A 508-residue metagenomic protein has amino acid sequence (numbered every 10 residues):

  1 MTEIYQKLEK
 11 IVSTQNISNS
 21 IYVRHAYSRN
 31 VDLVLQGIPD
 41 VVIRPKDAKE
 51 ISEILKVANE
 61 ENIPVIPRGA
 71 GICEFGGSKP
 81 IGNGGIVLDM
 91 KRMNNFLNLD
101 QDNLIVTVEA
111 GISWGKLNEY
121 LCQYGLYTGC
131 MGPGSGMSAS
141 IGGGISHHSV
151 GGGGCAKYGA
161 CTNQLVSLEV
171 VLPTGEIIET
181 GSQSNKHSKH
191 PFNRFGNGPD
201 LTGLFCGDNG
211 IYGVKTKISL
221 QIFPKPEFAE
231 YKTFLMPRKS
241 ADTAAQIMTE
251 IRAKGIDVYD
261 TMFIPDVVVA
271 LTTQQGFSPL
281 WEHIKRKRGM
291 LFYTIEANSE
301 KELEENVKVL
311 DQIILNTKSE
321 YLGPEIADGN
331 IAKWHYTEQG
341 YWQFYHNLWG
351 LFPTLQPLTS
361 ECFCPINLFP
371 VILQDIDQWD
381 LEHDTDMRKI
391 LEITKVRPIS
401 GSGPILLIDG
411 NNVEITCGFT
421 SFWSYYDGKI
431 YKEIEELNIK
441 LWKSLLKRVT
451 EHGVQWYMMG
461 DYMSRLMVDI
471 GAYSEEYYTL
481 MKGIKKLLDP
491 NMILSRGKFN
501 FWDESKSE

Functional and structural regions predicted by a protein language model:
M1-D32, E60-V65, A70, I314-Q339 (+2 more regions): N-terminal accessory segments
M1-K56, I72-L104, V268-P279, Y336-P357 (+2 more regions): N-terminal flexible segment immediately upstream of the FAD-binding catalytic core in FAD-dependent oxidoreductases
I17-I21, I43-P45, V65-G69, G76 (+12 more regions): General beta-strand structural signal in soluble alpha/beta enzymes
I21-Y27, K232, S240-E436, K440-L441 (+1 more regions): C-terminal substrate-recognition/cap domain of FAD-linked oxidoreductases
V41-K46, V106, Q221, Y231-M236 (+2 more regions): Short, well-ordered beta-strand elements within core beta-sheets of diverse protein domains
N95-L99, A110, G115-T249, A253 (+1 more regions): FAD-binding subdomain of flavoenzyme oxidoreductases
Y345-H346, M458-E508: Activity-critical C-terminal alpha-helical subdomain
